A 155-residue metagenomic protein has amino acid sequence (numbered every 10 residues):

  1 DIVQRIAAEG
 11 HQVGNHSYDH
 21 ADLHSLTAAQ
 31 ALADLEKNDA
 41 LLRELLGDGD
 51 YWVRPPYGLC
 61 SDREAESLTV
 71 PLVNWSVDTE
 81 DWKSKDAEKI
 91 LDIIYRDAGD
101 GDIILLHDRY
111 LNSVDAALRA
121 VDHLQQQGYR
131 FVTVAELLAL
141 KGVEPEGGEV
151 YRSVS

Functional and structural regions predicted by a protein language model:
I2-R5, G14, Y18-Y151: Catalytic domains of cell-wall/extracellular-matrix polysaccharide-remodeling enzymes, centered on de-N-acetylation
H11: Short, conserved active-site loop motifs that form the nucleotide-linked donor/cofactor pocket
V154-S155: Short, solvent-exposed mixed-charge patches
